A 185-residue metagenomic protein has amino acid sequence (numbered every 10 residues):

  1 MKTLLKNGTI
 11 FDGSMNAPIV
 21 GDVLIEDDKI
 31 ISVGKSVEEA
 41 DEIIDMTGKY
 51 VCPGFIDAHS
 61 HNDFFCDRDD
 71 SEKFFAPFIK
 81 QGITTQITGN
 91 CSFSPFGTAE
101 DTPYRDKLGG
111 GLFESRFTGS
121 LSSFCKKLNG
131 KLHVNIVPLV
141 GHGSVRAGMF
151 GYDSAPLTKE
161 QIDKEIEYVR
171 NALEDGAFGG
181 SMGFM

Functional and structural regions predicted by a protein language model:
M1-E39: N-terminal metal-binding scaffold of metallo-dependent hydrolase/deaminase domains
T3-L5, E38-G89: Replace "His-x-His-based motif
G8, V23, D28, G48 (+4 more regions): Divalent metal-coordination and catalytic microenvironments
F11, G89, G183: Conserved residues at the C-terminal ends of beta-strands
G13-S14, F64-C66, G148: A generic structural signal for short coil/turn motifs at secondary-structure boundaries
I31, I44, V137: General small-molecule cofactor/ligand-binding pocket signal
H59, F184-M185: Conserved short loop/turn motifs at secondary-structure junctions
D70-G179: Divalent-metal coordination cores built from histidine and acidic residues
